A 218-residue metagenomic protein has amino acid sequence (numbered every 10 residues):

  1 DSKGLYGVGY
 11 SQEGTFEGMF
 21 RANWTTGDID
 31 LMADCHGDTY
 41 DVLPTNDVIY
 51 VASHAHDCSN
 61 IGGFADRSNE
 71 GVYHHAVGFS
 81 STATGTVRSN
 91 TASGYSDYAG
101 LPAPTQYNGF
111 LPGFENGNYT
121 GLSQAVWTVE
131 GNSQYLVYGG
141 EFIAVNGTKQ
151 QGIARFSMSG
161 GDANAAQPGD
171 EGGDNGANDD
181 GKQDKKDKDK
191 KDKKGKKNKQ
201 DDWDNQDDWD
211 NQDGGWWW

Functional and structural regions predicted by a protein language model:
D1-D179, K190, W216-W218: Extracytoplasmic surface signature
D174-W218: Composition-driven, intrinsically disordered low-complexity tracts enriched in small residues
